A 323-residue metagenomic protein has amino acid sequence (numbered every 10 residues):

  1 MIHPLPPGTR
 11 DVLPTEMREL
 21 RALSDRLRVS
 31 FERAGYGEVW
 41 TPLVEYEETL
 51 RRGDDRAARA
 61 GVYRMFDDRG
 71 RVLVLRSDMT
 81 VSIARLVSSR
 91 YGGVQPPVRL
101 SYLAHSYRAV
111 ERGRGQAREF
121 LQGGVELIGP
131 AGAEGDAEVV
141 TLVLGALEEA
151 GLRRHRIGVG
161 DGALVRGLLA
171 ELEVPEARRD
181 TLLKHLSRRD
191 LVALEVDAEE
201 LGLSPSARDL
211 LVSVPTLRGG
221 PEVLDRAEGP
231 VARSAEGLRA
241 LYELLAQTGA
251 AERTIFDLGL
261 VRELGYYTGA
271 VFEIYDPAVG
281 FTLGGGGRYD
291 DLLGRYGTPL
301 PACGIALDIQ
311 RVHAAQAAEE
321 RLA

Functional and structural regions predicted by a protein language model:
M1-V81, A137, G158: TRNA-binding/sensing appendages of the translation machinery
E16-A34, E45-Y46, T80-R153, V196-A323: Positively charged, Gly/Ser-enriched RNA/tRNA-binding surfaces
E47-E48, A163-L164, H185, V261: Short secondary-structure capping/turn micro-motifs that flank functional sites
G53-A57, E171-E173, A270: Short low-complexity, flexible loop/linker segments enriched in glycine and/or proline with clustered acidic
G61-D67, E173-A198, L203, A250 (+1 more regions): Acidic, His- and aromatic-enriched active-site or binding-groove loops in soluble protein domains that engage sugars
E119-G123, V159-G167: Short, conserved phosphate-binding/catalytic loop or strand-edge motifs used in phosphoryl-/nucleotidyl-transfer
V139, D161-L164, R178, L182 (+1 more regions): Internal, well-ordered alpha-helical segments in soluble enzyme and binding-protein domains
L142-E149, A163-E173: Hydrophobic mid-domain F-helix/FG-region of cytochrome P450s
